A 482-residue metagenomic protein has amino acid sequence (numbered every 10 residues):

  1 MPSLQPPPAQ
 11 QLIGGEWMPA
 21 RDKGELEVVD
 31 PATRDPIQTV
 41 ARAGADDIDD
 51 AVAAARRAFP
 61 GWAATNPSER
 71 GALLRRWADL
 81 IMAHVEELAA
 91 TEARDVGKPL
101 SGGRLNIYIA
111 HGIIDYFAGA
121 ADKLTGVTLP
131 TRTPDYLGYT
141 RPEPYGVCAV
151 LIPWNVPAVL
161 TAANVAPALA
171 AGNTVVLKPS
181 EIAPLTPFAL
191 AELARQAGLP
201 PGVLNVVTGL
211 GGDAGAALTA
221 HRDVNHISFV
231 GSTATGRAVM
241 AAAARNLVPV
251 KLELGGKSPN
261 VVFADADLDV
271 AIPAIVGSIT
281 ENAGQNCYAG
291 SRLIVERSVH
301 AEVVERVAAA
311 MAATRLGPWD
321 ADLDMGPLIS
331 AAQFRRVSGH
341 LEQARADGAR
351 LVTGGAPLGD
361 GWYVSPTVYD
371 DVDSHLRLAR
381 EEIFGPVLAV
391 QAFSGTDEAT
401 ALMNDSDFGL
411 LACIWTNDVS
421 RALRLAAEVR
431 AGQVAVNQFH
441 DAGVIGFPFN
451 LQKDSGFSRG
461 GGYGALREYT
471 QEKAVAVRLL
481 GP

Functional and structural regions predicted by a protein language model:
M1-A32: Hydrophobic face of amphipathic alpha-helices that form TPR/SEL1-like repeat modules and related alpha-solenoid
P19-A20, E25-L26, A41-D46, A266: A short acidic/small-residue loop/turn micro-motif
R34, R70, E92, I114 (+9 more regions): Residue-level signal for inorganic ion chemistry
D35-L124: Glycine-rich loop-to-alpha-helix module at the N-terminal edge of alpha/beta enzyme cores
D35-T39, V224, V261, A356 (+1 more regions): Conserved C-terminal structural/oligomerization subdomain of aldehyde/semialdehyde dehydrogenase
P36-A43, A58-A64, A149-V150, N260-F263 (+5 more regions): Short, well-ordered beta-strand elements within core beta-sheets of diverse protein domains
G126-V270, F393: Rossmann-like NAD(P) dinucleotide-binding subdomain of oxidoreductase/dehydrogenase enzymes
H226, A234-D373, V436: ALDH superfamily catalytic-core signature
